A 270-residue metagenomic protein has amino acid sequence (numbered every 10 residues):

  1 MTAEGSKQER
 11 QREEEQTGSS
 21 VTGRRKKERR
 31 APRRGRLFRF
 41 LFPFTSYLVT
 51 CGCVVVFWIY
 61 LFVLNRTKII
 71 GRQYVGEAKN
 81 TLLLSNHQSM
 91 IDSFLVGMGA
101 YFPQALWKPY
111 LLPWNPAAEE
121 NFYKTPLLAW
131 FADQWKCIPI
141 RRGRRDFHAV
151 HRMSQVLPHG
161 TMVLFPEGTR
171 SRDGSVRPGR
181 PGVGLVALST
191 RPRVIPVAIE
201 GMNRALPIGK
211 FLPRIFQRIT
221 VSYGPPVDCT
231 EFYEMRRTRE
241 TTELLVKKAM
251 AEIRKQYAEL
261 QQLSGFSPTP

Functional and structural regions predicted by a protein language model:
T2-F44, L48-V49, R144-P270: Non-catalytic C-terminal accessory region of glycerolipid acyltransferases and related lyso-lipid remodeling enzymes
K26-I70, L95-M98, F102, P126-W135: A transmembrane-helix-recognition feature enriched in membrane-embedded lipid enzymes and envelope glyco-/phospholipid
W58-N65, P139-G143, D173-G174: Short, flexible loop segments at the rims of nucleotide/cofactor-binding pockets, characterized by
V63, A78, Q134-W135, H159-G160 (+1 more regions): Structured helix-beta-strand junction loops
N65, P109-L111, Q217-I219: Residue-level signal for beta-strand positions within conserved beta-sheet cores that form or flank
G71, N86, A118, K136 (+2 more regions): A secondary-structure boundary/capping signal
R72-G76, M153-Q155: Short amphipathic alpha-helix with an adjacent loop that forms part of the alpha/beta core around
G76-G143: Catalytic core of membrane glycerolipid acyltransferases/transacylases, capturing the structured, soluble-facing
